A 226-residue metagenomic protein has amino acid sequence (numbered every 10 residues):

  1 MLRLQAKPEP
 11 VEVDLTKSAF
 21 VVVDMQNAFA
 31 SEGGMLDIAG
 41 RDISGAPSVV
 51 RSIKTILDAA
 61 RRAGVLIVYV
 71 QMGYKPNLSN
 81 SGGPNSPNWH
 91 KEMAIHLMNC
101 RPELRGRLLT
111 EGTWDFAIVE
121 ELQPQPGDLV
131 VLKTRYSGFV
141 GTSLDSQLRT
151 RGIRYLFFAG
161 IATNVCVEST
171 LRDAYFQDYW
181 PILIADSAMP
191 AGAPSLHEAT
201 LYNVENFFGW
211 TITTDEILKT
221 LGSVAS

Functional and structural regions predicted by a protein language model:
M1-A19, A28, A46, K54-A63 (+2 more regions): Active-site-adjacent betaalpha module
V21-V23: Short hydrophobic beta-strand that contains or immediately precedes a catalytic carboxylate
Q26-E32: Short acidic, Gly/Ser-rich segments with clustered Asp/Glu that frequently serve as metal-coordination loops in enzyme
A30, G45, Y69-V70: Short N-terminal secondary-structure initiator segments
M35-G45: Short glycine-enriched, charge-decorated loop/helix-capping segments at active-site entrances that position
V50: Glycine-rich loop(s) and the adjacent beta-strand/alpha-helix scaffold that form part
V65-M72, I184: Short beta-strand segments at enzyme active-site cores
Y69-L78, P84-S86: Catalytic-core segment of enzymes that process non-peptidic bonds
